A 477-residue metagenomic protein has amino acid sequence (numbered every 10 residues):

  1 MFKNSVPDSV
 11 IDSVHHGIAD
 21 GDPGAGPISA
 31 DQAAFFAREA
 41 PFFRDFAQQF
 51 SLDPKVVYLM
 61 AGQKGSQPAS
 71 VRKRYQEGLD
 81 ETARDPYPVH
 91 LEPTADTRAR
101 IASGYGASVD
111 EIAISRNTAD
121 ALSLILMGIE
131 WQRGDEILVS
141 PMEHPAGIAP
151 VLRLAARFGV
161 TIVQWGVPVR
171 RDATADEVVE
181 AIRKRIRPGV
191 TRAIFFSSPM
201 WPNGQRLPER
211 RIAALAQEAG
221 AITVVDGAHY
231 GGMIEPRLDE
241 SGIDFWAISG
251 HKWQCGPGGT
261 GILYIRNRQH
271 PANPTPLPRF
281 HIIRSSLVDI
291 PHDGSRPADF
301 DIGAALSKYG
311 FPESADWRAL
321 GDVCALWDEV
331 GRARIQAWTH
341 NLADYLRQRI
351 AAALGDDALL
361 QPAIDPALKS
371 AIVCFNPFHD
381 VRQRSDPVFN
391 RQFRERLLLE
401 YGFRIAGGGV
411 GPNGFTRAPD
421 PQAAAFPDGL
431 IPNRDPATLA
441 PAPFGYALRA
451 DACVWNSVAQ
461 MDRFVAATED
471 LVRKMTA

Functional and structural regions predicted by a protein language model:
F2, E39, F46, E400 (+1 more regions): PLP-dependent enzyme catalytic core of the Aspartate aminotransferase-like
D12, H340-D344, A353-Y401, G408-L430: Conserved PLP-binding catalytic core of the aspartate aminotransferase-like
K55-R98: A glycine-/small-polar-enriched, mobile loop at the entrance of the PLP active site in fold-type I
E81-D120, T339, L354: Conserved N-terminal alpha-helix of the aminotransferase class I/II PLP-enzyme fold
E111, G128-L152, T161-V163, F389: Conserved PLP-anchoring active-site segment centered on the Schiff-base-forming lysine
T161-V163, D172-G227, G232, W253: Active-site phosphate-binding strand-loop segment of PLP-dependent enzymes
S241-H292: Active-site PLP attachment segment
I290-I350, K369-A371: Structural motif of enzymes handling amino- and sulfur-group chemistry
